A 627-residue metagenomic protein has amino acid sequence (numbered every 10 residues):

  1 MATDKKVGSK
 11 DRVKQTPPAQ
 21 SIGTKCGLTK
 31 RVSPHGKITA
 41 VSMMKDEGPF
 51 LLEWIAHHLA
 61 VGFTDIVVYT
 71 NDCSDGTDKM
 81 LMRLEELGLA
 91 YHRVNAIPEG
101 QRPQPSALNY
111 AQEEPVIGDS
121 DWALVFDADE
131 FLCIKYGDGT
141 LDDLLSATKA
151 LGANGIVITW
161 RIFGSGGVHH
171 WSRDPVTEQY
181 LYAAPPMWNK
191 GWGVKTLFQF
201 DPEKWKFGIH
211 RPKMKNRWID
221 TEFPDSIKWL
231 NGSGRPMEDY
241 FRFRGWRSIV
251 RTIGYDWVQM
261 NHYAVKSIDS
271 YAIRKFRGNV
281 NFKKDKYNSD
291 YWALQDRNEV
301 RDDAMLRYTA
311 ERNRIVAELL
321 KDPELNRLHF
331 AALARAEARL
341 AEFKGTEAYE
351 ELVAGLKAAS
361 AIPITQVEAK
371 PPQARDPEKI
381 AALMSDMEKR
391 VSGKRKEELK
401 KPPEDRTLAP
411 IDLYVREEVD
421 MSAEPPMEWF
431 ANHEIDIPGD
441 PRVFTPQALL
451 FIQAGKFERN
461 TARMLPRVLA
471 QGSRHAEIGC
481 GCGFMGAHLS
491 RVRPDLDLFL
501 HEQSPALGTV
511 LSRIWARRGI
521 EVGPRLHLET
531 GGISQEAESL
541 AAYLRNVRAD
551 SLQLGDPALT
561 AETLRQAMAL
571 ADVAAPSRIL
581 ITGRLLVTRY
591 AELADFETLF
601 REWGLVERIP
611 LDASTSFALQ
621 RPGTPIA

Functional and structural regions predicted by a protein language model:
M1, R335-V510, I514, I520 (+4 more regions): S-adenosyl-L-methionine
M1-A56: N-proximal low-complexity "stem/linker" segments adjacent to membrane-targeting elements
A2-T16, S106, Y136-A359: Catalytic-site signature of metal-activated, phosphate-bearing donor transferases, centered on the GT-A/GT-A-like
A56-T64: Short, acidic, metal-binding catalytic loop of nucleotide-sugar glycosyltransferases
H58, L108, V116-I117, V125-F126 (+2 more regions): Active-site segment flanking the S-adenosylmethionine/decSAM binding pocket in AdoMet-dependent transferases
T64-D72, R93-I97: Short beta-strand/loop segment that forms part of the nucleotide-sugar
G76, E130-A147, A561-E562: Acidic donor-binding/catalytic loop of UDP-sugar-dependent glycosyltransferases, especially processive GT2
G76-A123, C133-Y136: Active-site-proximal specificity loops/subdomain of glycosyltransferases
